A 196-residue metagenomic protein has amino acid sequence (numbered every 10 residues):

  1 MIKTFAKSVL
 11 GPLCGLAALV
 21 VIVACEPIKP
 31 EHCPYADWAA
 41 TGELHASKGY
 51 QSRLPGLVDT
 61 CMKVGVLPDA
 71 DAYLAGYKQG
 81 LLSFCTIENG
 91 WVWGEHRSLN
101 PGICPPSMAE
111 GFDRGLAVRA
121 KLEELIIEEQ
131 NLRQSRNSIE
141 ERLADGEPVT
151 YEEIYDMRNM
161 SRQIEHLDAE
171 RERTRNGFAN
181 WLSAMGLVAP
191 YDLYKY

Functional and structural regions predicted by a protein language model:
M1-C25: Sec-dependent bacterial lipoprotein signal peptides
C25-Y196: Intrinsic-disorder/low-complexity detector
